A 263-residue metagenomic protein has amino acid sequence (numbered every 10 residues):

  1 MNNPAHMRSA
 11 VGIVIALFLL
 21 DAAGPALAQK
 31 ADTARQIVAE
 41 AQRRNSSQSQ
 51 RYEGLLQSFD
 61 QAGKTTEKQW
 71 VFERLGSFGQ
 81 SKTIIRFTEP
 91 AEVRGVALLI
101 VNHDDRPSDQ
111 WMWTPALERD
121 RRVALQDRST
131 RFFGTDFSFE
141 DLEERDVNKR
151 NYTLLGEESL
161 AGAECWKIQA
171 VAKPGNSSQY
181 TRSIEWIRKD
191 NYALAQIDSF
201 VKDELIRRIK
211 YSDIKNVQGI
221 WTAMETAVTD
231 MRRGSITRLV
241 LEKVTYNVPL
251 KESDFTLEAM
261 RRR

Functional and structural regions predicted by a protein language model:
M1-M7: N-terminal secretory signal peptides that target proteins for export/translocation
A10-A22: Bacterial N-terminal signal peptides
G24-A28: Sec/Tat signal peptide C-region and signal peptidase I cleavage site
Q29-A31, R51, L56-G63, P90-E92 (+5 more regions): Mature-chain termini and adjacent capping regions
T33-A116, T153: N-terminal mature ectodomain segment of secretory-pathway/periplasmic proteins
R35, T66-E67, L142-L155, L205-R208: A short, amphipathic edge element
L75-S81, G156-E164, V217-Q218: Short, ordered beta-strand-loop transition motifs
T88, L99-V101, D109-W113, R119-V123 (+2 more regions): Gly/Pro-enriched, hydrophobic low-complexity segments that function as extracytoplasmic propeptides/linkers
